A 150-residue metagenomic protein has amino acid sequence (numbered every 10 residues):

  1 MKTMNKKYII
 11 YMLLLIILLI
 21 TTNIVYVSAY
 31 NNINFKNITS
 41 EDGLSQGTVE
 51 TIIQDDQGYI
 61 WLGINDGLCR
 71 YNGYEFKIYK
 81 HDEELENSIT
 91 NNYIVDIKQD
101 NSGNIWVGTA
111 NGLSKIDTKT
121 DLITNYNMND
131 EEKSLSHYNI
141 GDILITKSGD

Functional and structural regions predicted by a protein language model:
M1-D150: Carboxylate-rich, polar loop motifs that coordinate divalent cations or form catalytic acidic clusters
